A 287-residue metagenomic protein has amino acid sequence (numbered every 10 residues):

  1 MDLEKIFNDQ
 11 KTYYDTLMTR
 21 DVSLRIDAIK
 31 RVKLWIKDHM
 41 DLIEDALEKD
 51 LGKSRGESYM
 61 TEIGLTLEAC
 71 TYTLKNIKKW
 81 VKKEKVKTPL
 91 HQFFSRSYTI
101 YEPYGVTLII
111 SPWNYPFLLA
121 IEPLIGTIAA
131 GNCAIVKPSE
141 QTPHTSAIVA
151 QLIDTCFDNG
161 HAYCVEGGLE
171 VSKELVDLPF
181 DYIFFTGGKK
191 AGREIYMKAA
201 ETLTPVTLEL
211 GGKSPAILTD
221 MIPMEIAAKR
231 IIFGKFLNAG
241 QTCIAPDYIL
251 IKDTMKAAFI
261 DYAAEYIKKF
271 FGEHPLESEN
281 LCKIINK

Functional and structural regions predicted by a protein language model:
M1-Y98: N-terminal Rossmann-like NAD(P)+-binding subdomain of aldehyde/semialdehyde dehydrogenases
E4, K30, T71, I121 (+4 more regions): Amphipathic, non-transmembrane alpha-helical secondary structure
Y14, M18, K33-I36, M40 (+8 more regions): Structural signal for hydrophobic packing residues in well-ordered secondary-structure cores of soluble enzyme domains
L90-I226: Rossmann-like NAD(P) dinucleotide-binding subdomain of oxidoreductase/dehydrogenase enzymes
K190-K287: ALDH superfamily catalytic-core signature
